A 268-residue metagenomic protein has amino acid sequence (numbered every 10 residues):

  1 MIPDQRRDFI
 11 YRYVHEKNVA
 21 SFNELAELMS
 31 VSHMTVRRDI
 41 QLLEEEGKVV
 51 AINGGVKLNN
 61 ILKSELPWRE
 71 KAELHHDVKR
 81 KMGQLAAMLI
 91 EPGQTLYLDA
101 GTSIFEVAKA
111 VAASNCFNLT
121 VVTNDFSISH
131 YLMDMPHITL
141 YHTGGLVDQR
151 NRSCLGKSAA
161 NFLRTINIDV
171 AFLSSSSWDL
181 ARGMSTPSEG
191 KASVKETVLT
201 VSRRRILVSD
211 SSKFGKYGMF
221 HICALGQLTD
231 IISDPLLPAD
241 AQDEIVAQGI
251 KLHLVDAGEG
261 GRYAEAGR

Functional and structural regions predicted by a protein language model:
I2-N23, L28, M34, R38-A100 (+3 more regions): HTH-adjacent hinge/linker in prokaryotic transcriptional regulators
I2-R12, N18-L25, S30, E44-E45 (+3 more regions): Conserved phosphate- and dinucleotide-binding cores of soluble alpha/beta proteins, encompassing both enzyme active
Y97, V121, P187: Conserved SAM-binding loop
S103-F105: Conserved beta-loop-alpha segment that forms the PLP phosphate-binding cup at the N-terminus of a helix
V107-A108, V198: Buried hydrophobic packing segments
L119-V121, L140: Short beta-strand element of Class I
